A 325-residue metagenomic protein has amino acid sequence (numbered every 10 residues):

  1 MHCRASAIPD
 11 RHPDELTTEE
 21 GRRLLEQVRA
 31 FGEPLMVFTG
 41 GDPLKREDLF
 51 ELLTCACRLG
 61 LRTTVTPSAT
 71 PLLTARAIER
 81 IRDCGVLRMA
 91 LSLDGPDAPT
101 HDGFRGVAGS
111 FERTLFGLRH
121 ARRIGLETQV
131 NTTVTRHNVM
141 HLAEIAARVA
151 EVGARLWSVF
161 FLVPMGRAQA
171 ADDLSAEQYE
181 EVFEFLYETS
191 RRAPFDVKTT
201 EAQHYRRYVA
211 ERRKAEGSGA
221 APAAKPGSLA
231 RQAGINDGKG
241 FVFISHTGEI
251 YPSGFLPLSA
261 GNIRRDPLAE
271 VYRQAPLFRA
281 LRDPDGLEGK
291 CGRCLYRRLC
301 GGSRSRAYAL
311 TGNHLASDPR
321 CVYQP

Functional and structural regions predicted by a protein language model:
M1-L16: Canonical Radical SAM [4Fe-4S] cluster-binding loop centered on the CxxxCxxC motif and its immediate flanking residues
R4, L295, R304, V322-P325: Cys/His-coordinated zinc-binding microdomains
E15-T39, K45-Q169: Radical SAM/AdoMet-radical enzyme domain recognition
T18-A30, L310-P325: Short microdomains enriched in Cys/His and/or Lys/Arg
E151, I244-S245: Short, acidic, Ser/Thr-enriched surface-loop or helix-capping motifs
E151, Q169-F195, R231-Q232, N313-P325: A structural motif corresponding to the C-terminal lobe/cap of the Radical SAM core domain
E177-A224, E249-G302, R306: C-terminal accessory region of radical SAM enzymes
I235-K239: Short, small/polar residue-rich loop motifs at catalytic or cofactor-binding pockets
